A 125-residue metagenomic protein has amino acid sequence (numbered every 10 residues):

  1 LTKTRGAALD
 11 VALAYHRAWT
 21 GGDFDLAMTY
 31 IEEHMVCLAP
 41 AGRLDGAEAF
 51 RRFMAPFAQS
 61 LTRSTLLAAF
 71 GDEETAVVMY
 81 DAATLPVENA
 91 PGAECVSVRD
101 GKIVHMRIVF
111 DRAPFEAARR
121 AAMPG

Functional and structural regions predicted by a protein language model:
L1-G125: C-terminal and inter-domain tail/linker signature
